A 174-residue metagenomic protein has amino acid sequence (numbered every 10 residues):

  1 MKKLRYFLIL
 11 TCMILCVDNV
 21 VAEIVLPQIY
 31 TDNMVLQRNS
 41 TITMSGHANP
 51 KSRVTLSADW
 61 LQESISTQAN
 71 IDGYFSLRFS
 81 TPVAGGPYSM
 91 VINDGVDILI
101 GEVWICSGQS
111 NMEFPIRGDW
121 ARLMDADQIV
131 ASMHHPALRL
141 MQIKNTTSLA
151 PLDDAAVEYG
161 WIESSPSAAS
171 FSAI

Functional and structural regions predicted by a protein language model:
L4-L15: Sec-dependent N-terminal signal peptides
C16-V17, Q109: Intrinsically disordered, low-complexity peptide-like regions
D18-A22: Sec/Tat signal peptide C-region and signal peptidase I cleavage site
E23-I174: Cell-envelope and extracellular/periplasmic
